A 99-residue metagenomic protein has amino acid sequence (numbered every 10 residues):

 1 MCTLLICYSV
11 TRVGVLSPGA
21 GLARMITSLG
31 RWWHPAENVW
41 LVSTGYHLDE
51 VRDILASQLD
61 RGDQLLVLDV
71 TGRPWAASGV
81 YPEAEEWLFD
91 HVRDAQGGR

Functional and structural regions predicted by a protein language model:
M1, G98-R99: Short intrinsically disordered terminal tails
M1-P18: Short S/T/G/P-rich N-terminal loop/turn motif that feeds into the first structured element of a domain
Y8-V10, R24, V92-R93, G97: Protein-protein interaction regions
G14-W32: Short amphipathic alpha-helical segments
G21-L22, D53-S57, Y81-E85: Short, aromatic/basic amphipathic alpha-helical patches
T27-A77: Short, intrinsically disordered low-complexity segments
G62-G98: C-terminal structural segments of small proteins and small subunits
